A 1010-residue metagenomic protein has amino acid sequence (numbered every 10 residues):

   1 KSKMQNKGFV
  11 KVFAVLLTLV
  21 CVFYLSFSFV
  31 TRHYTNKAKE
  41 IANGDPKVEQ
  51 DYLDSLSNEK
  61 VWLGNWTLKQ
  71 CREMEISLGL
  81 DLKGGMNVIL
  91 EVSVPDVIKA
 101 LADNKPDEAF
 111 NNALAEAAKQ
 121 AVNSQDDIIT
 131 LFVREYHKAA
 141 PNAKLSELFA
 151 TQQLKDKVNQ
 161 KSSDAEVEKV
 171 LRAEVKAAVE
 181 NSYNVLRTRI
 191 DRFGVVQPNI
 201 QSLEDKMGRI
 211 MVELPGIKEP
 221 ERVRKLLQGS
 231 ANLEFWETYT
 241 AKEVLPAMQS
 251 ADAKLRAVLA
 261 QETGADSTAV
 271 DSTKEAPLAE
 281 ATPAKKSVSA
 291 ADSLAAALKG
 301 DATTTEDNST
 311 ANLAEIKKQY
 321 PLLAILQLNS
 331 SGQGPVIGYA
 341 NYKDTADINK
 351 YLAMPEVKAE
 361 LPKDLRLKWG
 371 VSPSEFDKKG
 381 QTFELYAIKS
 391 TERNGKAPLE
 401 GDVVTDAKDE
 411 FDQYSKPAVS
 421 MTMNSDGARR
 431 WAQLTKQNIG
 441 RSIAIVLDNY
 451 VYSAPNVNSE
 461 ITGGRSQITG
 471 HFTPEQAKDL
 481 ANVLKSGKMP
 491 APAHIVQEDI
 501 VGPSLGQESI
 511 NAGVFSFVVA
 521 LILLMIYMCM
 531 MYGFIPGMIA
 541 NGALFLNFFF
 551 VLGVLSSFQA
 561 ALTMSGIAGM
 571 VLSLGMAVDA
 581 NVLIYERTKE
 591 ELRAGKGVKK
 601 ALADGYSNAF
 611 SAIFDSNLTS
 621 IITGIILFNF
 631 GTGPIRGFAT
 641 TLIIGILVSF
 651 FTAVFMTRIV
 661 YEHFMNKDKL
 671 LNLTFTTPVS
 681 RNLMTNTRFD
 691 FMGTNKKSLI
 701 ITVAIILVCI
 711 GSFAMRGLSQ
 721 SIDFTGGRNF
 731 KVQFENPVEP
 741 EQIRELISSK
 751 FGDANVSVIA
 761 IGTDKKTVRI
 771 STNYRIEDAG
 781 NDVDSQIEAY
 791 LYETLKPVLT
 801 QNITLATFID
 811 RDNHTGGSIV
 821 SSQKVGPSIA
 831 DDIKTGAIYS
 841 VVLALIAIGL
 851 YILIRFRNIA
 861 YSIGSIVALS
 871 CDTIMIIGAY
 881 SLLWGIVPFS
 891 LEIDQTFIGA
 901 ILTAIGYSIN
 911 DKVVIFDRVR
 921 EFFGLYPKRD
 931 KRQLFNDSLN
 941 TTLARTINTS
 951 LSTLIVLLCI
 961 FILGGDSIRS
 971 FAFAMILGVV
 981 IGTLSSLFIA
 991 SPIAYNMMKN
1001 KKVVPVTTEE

Functional and structural regions predicted by a protein language model:
K1-V20, Y24, S28-R72, I76 (+6 more regions): Interfacial helix-loop-helix hairpins and adjacent transmembrane helices of multi-pass alpha-helical membrane proteins
K11, V15, L546, V551-V554 (+4 more regions): Hydrophobic alpha-helical transmembrane segments of membrane transport and translocation systems, primarily multi-pass
S26-Y34, S57-E59, E73-D448, Y452-P455 (+4 more regions): Non-transmembrane, solvent-exposed regions of membrane trafficking/translocation machinery
L186, S504-L524, M576, E591-T632 (+11 more regions): Pore- and gate-forming transmembrane helices of large, multi-pass membrane proteins
E213, G463-Q467, E475-L523, Y790 (+2 more regions): Juxtamembrane "pre-transmembrane" interface segments
M530, F534-I584, S862-E921: Hydrophobic transmembrane alpha-helices and their membrane-interface caps in long multi-pass transport proteins
G575-T619, E662-L670, S881, V887-T949 (+1 more regions): Cytosolic juxtamembrane regions of multi-pass inner-membrane proteins
G711-I759: Juxtamembrane segments of multi-pass membrane proteins
